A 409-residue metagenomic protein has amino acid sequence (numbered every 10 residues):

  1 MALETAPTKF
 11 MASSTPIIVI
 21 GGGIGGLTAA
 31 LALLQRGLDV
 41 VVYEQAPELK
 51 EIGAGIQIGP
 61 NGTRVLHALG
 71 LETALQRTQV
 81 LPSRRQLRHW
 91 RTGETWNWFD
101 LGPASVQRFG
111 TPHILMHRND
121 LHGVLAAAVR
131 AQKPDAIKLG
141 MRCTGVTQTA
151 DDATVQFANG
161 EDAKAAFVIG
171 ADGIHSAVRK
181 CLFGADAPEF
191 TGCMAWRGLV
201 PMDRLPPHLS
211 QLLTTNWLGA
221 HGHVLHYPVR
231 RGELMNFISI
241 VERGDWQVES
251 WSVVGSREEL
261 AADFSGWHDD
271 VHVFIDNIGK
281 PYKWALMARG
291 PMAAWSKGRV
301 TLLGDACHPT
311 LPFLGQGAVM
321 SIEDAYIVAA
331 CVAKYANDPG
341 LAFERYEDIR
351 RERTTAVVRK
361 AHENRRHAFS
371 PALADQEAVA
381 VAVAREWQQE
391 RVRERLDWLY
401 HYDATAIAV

Functional and structural regions predicted by a protein language model:
L3-T15, Q35, R77, V273 (+3 more regions): C-terminal helical "tail/cap" subdomain of flavin- and related membrane-associated enzymes
P7-I17, L34, G59-P201, G244-D263 (+1 more regions): Conserved N-terminal helical subregion
P16, D39, L234-F237: Residues at the starts of beta-strands that form the adenosine-phosphate
V19-P47, I169-G170, W196, H226 (+2 more regions): Conserved mid-domain beta->alpha element of the FAD-binding
G53, L69-G70, Q79, F99 (+4 more regions): Short, flexible helix/strand-to-coil boundary loops that buttress conserved ligand/catalytic motifs in alpha/beta
R88, L212-Q247, R257, A261-S265 (+1 more regions): Active-site substrate-recognition segment that forms the wall of the catalytic cavity or substrate channel
F190-G192, L209-L213, L234, D269-A285: A short coil-to-beta-strand element that immediately follows conserved catalytic motifs
L260-I275, T301: Oxyanion-binding "anion nests"
